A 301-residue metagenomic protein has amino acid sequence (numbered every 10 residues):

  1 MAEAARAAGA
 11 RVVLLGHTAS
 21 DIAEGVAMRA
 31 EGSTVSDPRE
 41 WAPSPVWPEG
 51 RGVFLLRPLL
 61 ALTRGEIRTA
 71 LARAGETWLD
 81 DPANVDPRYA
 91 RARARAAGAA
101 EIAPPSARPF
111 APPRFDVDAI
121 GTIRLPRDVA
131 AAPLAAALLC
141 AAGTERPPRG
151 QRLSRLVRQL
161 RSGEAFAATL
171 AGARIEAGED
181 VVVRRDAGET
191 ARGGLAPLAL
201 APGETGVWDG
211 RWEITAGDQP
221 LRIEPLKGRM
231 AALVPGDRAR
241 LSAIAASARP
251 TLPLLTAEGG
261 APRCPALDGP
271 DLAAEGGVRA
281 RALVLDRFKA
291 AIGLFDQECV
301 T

Functional and structural regions predicted by a protein language model:
M1-A2, R68: Short amphipathic alpha-helical segments and helix-helix/interface helices
E3-R11: Glycine-rich phosphate-binding loop signature in dinucleotide/nucleotide-binding domains
R11, T18-R158: Flexible helical/loop "lid" subdomain adjacent to adenine-nucleotide binding pockets
V46-G52, A107-T301: AMP-forming adenylation/ATP pyrophosphatase catalytic core
